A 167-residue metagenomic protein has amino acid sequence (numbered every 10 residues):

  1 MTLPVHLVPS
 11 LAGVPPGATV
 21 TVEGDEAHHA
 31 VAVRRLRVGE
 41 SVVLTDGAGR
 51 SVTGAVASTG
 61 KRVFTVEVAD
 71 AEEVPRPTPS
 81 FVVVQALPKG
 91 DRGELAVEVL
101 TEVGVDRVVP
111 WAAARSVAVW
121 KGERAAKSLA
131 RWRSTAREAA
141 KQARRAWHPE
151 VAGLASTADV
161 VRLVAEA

Functional and structural regions predicted by a protein language model:
M1-V74, A158: N-terminal positively charged helical leader segments and presequences
E73-A167: RNA substrate-binding interface of SAM-dependent RNA methyltransferases
